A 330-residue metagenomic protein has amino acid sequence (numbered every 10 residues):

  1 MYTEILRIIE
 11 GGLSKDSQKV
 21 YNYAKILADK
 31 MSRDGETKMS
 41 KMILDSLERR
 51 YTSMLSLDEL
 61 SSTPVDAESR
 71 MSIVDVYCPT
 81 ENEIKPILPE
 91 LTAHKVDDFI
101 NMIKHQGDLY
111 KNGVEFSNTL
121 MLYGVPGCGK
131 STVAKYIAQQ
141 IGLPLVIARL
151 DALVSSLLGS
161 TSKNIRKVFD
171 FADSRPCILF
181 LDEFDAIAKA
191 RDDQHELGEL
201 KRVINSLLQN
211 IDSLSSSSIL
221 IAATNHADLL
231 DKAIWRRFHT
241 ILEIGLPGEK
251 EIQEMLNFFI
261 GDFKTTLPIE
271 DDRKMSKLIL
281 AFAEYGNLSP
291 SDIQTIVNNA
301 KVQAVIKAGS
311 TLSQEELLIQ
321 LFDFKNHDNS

Functional and structural regions predicted by a protein language model:
Y2-R33, K38-P86, E249-S330: C-terminal alpha-helical "lid" subdomain
L91-K95, N101-K274: Walker A/P-loop NTP-binding motif of AAA+ ATPase domains
